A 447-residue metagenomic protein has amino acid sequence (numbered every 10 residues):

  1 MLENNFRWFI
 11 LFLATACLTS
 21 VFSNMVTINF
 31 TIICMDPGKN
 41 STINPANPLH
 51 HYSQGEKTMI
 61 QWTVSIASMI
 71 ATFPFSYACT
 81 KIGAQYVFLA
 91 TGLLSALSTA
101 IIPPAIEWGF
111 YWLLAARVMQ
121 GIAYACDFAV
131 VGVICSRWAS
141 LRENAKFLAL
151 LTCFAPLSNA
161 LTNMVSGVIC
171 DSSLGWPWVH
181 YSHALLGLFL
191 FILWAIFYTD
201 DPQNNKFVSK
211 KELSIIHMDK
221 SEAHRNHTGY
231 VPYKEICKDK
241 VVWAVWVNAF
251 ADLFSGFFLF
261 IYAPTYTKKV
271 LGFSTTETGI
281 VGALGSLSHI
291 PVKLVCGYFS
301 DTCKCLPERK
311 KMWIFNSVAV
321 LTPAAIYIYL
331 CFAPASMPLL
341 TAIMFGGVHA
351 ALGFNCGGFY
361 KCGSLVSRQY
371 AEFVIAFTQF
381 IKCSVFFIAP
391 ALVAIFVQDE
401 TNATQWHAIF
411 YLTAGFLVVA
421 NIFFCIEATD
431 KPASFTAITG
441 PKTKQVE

Functional and structural regions predicted by a protein language model:
M1-C34, N40-S41, P48-H51: Cytosolic juxtamembrane N-terminal segment immediately preceding the first transmembrane helix of multi-pass
V26, S65-F73, A125, N159-A160 (+3 more regions): Residue-level signature of mid-helix packing/kink "hotspots" within the transmembrane helices of 12-pass Major
I28-N29, D239-K293, C356, A389-P390: Extracytoplasmic gate region of multi-pass secondary transporters
L93-E107, L321-A335: C-terminal ends and interior cores of transmembrane alpha-helices in multi-pass membrane transporters/permeases
S98, F110-C126, I326, P338-C356: Hydrophobic core of transmembrane alpha-helices in multi-pass small-molecule transporters, especially MFS/SLC-type
A116-F154: Cytoplasmic helix-loop-helix junction between adjacent transmembrane helices in 12-TM secondary transporters
L141-K146, C170-K238, V419-T443: Central mid-sequence intracellular linker of multi-pass
E143-D171, W178-H180, L186-L190, G285-K293 (+1 more regions): Glycine-rich segments within core transmembrane alpha-helices of 12-TM secondary carriers
